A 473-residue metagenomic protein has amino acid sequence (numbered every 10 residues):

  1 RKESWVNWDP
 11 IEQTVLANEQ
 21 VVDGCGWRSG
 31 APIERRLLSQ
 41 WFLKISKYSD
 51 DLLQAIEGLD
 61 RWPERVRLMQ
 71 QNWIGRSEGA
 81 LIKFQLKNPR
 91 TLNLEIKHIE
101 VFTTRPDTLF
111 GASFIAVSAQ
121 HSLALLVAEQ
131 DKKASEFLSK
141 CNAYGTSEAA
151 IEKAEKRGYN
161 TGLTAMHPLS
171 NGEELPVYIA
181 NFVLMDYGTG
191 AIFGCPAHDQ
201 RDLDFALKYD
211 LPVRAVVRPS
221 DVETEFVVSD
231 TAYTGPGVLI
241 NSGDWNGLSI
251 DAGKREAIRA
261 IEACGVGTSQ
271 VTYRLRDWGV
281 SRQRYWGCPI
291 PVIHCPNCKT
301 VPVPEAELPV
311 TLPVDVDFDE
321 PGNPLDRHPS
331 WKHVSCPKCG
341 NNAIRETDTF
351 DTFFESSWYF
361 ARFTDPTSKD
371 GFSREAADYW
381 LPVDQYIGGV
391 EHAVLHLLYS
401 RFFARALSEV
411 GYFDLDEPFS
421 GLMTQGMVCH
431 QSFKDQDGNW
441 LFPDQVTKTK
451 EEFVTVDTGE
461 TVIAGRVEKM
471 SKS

Functional and structural regions predicted by a protein language model:
R1, I99-H121, W278, R284-Y285 (+3 more regions): Conserved phosphate/anionic-ligand binding catalytic regions in large, soluble enzymes, centered on
R1-L94, H98-I99, S122, A191-P309 (+2 more regions): Residue patterns forming the tRNA-binding/recognition surfaces of aminoacyl-tRNA synthetases and related DALR
C25-G26, S139, Y187-R218, C288-P296 (+1 more regions): Conserved active-site neighborhood of enzyme catalytic/cofactor-binding cores
R61-E64, S139-Y178, G340-E375: Conserved oxyanion/phosphate-binding beta-strand-loop segments in alpha/beta enzyme cores
Q71-W73, K153-K156, H392: Conserved, non-catalytic sequence blocks in retroelement Pol enzymes and Pol-derived host proteins
S113, L123-A128, P366-S373: Cytochrome P450 core scaffold surrounding the K-helix E-X-X-R motif and the conserved "meander" helix-loop region
H121-S220, E225-F226, T231-A232: Catalytic alpha/beta core of large soluble enzyme barrels
E155-Y159, R284-Y285, E452-V454: Short loop/turn motifs at secondary-structure junctions and domain boundaries
